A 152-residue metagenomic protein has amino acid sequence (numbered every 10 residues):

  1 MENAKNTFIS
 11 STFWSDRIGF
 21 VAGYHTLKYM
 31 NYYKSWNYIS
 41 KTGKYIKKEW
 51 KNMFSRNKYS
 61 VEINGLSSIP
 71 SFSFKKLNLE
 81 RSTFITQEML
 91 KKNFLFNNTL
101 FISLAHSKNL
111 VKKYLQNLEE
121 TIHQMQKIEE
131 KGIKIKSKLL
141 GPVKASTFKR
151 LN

Functional and structural regions predicted by a protein language model:
M1-N152: Conserved N-terminal phosphate-binding loop of PLP-dependent enzymes in the Aspartate aminotransferase
